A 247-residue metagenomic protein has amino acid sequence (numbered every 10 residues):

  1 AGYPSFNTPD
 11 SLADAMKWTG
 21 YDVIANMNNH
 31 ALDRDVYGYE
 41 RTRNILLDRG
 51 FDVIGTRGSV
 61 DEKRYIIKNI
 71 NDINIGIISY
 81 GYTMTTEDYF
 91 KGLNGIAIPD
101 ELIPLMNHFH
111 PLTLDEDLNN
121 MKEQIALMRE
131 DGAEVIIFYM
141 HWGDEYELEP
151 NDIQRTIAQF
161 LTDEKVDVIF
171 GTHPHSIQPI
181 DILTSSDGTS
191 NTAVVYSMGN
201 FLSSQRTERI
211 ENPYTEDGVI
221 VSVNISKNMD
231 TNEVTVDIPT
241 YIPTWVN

Functional and structural regions predicted by a protein language model:
A1-N247: Acidic, metal/ion-coordinating pockets
